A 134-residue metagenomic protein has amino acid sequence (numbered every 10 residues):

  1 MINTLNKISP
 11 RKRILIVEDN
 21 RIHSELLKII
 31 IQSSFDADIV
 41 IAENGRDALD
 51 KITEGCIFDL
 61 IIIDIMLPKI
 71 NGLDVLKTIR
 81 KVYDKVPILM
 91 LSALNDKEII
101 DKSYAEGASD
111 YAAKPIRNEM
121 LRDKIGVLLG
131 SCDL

Functional and structural regions predicted by a protein language model:
R21-V40: Two-component/phosphorelay signaling modules centered on CheY-like receiver
I41-L60: Acidic, metal-coordinating helix/loop segments flanking the phosphotransfer/catalytic sites of two-component signaling
N44, N71-D74: Acidic catalytic/metal-coordinating carboxylates
D50, L73-D84: Short amphipathic alpha-helix used as the core "switch/output" element in two-component signaling
P68, D96: The feature encodes the CheY-like receiver
E98, I116-I125: C-terminal output helix
